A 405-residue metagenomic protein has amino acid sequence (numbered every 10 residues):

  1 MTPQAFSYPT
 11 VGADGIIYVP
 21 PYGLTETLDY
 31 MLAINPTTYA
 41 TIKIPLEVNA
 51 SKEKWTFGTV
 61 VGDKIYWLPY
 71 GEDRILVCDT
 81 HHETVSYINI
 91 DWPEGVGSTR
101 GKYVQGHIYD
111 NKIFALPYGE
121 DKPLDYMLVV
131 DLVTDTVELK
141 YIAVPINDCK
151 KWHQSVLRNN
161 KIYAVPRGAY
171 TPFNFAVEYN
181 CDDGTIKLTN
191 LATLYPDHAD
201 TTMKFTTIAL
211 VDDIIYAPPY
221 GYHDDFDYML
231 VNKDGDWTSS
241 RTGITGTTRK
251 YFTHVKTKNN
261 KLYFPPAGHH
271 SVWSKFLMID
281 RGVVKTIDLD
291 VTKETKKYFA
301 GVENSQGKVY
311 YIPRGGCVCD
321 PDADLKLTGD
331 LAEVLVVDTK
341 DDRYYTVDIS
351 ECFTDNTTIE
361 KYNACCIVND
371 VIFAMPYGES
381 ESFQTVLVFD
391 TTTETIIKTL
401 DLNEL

Functional and structural regions predicted by a protein language model:
T2-T10, S51-V60, V96-I108, N147-L157 (+5 more regions): Repeated scaffold domains used in trafficking and secretory/extracellular systems, primarily beta-propellers
D14-G15, G62-D63, D110-N111, N159-N160 (+4 more regions): Short coil/turn segments that connect the beta-strands within blades of beta-propeller domains
V19-T25, W67-G71, A115-D121, A164-Y170 (+5 more regions): Conserved beta-strand positions in repeat-built beta-propeller and related beta-rich domains
E26-L32, E72-V77, K122-V129, T171-E178 (+4 more regions): Structural motif
N35-Y39, D79-E83, D131-D135, N180-G184 (+4 more regions): Short loop/turn segments that connect beta-strands within beta-propeller blades
I42-E47, S86-W92, E138-V144, K187-T193 (+4 more regions): Beta-propeller fold detector
V104-H107, A115-L132, D148-R158, A164-Y179 (+1 more regions): Solenoidal tandem-repeat scaffolds enriched in leucines and small polar residues
C366-L405: Blade-level signature of beta-propeller repeat domains, shared across WD40, Kelch, NHL, RCC1 and BNR/Asp-box propellers
